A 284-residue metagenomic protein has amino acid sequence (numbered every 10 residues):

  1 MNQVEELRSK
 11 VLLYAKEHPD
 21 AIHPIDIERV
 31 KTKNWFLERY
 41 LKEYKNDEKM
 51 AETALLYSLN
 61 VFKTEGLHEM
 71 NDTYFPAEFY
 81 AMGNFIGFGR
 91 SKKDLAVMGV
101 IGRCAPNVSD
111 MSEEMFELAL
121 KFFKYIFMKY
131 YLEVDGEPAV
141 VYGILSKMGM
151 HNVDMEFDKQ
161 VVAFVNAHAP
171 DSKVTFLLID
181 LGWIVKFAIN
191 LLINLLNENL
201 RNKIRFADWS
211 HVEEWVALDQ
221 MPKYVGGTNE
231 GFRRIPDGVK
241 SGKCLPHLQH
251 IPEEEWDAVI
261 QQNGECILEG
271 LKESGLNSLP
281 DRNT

Functional and structural regions predicted by a protein language model:
M1-T284: Basic, amphipathic alpha-helical/coil surface patches used to engage anionic, phosphate-bearing ligands and membranes
